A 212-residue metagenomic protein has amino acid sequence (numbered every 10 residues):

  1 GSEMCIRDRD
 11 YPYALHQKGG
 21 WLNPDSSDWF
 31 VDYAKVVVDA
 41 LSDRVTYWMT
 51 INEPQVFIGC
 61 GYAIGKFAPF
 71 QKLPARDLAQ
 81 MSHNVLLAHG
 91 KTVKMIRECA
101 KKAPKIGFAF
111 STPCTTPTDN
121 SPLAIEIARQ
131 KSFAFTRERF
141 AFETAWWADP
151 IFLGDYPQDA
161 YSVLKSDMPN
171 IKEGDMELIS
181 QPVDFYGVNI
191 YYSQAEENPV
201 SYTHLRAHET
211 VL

Functional and structural regions predicted by a protein language model:
G1-I6, H204-L212: Single conserved hydrophobic/aromatic residue that forms the stacking wall/gate of nucleotide- or nucleobase-binding
R7-R206: Active-site region of glycoside hydrolase catalytic domains
